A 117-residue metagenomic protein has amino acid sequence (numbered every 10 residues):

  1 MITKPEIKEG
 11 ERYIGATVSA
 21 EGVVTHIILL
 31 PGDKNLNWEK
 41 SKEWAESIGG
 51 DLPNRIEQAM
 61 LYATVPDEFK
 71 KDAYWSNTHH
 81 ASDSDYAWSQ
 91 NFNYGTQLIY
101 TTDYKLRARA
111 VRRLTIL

Functional and structural regions predicted by a protein language model:
M1-G50, Y86-T96, T101-T102, R107-V111: Extracellular adhesion/carbohydrate-recognition regions
R55-L117: C-terminal, surface-exposed recognition/capping segments
